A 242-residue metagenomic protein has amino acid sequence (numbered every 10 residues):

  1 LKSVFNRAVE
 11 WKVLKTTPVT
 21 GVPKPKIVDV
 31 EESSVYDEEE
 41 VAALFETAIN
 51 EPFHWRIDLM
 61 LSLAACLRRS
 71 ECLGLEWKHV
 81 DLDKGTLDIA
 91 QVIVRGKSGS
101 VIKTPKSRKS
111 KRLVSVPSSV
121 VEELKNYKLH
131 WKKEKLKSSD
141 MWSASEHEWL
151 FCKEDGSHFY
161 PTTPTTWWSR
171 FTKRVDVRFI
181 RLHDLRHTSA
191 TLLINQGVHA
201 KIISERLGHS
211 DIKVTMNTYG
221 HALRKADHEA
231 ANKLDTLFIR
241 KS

Functional and structural regions predicted by a protein language model:
L1-R7, V22, V116: Non-catalytic DNA-binding core/recognition domains of DNA-processing enzymes
V9-P18, D81-G85, Q91, L124-M141 (+1 more regions): Proline-centered turn/helix-capping motifs that create local helix->coil transitions or kinks
E10-L75, D83, K109-K111, S119-E122 (+2 more regions): Basic, Lys/Arg- and aromatic-enriched nucleic-acid-binding interface segment
I27, V35, I93-R95, L207-N232: Catalytic-site neighborhood detector that most strongly recognizes the C-terminal catalytic loop/helix of tyrosine
A42, E46-R56, A65, V114 (+3 more regions): Short, basic (Lys/Arg/His-rich) helix/loop patches that form interaction surfaces in the mid-to-C-terminal regions
E46, K84, K97-V120, N126 (+4 more regions): C-terminal secondary-structure termini that scaffold catalytic or DNA-interacting sites
G74-V80, S204-S210, G220: A short, basic/aromatic helix-end/turn motif that makes direct DNA contacts
